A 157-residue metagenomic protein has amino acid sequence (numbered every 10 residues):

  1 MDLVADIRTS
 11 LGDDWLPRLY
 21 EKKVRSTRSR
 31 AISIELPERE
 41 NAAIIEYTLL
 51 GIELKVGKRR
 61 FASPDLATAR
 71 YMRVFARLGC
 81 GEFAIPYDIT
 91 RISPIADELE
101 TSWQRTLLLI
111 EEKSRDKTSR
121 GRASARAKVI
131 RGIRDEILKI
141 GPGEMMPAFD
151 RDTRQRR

Functional and structural regions predicted by a protein language model:
M1-E35, G141: Negatively charged, low-complexity tracts enriched in Asp/Glu with abundant Ser/Thr
A5-D13, I44, G51-I52, R59: Extended, solvent-exposed polar beta/coil surface segments
R30-G57: Short aromatic-glycine-(Arg/Gly/Cys) micro-motifs in beta-strand/loop hairpins
I45-E46, Y71, L78, D152-R156: Charged, low-complexity intrinsically disordered regions
L50-I52, R70, A76, D97 (+3 more regions): Short, glycine-biased loop/turn motifs at secondary-structure junctions and in low-complexity Ser/Thr/Pro-rich termini
G57, S63-E82: A short, charged, amphipathic alpha-helix used as a generic interaction element across diverse proteins
G81-D135: Short, mixed-charge low-complexity intrinsically disordered segments
I140-R157: Long, low-complexity, intrinsically disordered segments
